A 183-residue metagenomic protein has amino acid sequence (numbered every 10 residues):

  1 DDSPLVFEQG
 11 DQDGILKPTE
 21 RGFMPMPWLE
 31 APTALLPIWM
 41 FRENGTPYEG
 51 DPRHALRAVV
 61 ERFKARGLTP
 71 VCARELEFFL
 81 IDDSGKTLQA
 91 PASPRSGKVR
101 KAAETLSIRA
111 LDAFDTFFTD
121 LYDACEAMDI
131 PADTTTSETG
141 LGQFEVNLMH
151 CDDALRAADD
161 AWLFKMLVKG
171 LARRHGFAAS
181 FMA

Functional and structural regions predicted by a protein language model:
D1-A183: Glycine-rich, acidic/polar active-site loops that bind/position phosphate-bearing ligands
